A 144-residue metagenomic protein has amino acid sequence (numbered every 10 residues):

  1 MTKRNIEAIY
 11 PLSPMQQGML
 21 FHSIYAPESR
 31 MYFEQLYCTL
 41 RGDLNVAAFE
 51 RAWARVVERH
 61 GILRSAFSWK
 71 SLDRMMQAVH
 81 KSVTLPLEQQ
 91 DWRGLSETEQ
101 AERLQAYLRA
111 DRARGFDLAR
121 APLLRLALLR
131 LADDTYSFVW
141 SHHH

Functional and structural regions predicted by a protein language model:
K3-V83, L95-H143: Acyl-group handoff/entry surfaces in thioester-processing enzymes
W92: Helicase-core coupling region on the C-terminal RecA-like lobe
